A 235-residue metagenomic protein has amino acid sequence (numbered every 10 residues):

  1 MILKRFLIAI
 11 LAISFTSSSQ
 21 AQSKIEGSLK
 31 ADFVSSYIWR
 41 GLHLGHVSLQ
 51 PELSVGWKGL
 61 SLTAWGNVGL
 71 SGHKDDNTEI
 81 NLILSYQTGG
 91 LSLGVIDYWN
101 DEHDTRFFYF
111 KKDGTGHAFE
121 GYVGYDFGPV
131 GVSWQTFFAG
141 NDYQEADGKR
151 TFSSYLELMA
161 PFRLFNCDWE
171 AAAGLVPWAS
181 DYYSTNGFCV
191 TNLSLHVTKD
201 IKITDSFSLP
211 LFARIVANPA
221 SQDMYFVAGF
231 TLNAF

Functional and structural regions predicted by a protein language model:
M1-E26, F235: Cleavable N-terminal export/targeting peptides
A21-E26, G59, G90, F162-A171 (+2 more regions): Short loop/turn motifs that connect adjacent beta-strands in outer-membrane beta-barrel proteins
Q22-V55: Outer-membrane beta-barrel initiation region
S23-I25, G45-L49, D76-I80, Q87 (+5 more regions): Residues that define the transmembrane beta-barrel architecture of outer-membrane proteins
L29-Y37, L60-L70, S92-D101, T105-F108 (+3 more regions): Transmembrane beta-strand segments that form the barrel wall of outer-membrane beta-barrel proteins
K111-S180: Detector for outer-membrane/organellar transmembrane beta-barrel domains, recognizing the amphipathic beta-strand
D168-I203: Outer membrane beta-barrel transmembrane domains
L195, I201, Q222-F235: Outer-membrane beta-barrel "beta-signal"
